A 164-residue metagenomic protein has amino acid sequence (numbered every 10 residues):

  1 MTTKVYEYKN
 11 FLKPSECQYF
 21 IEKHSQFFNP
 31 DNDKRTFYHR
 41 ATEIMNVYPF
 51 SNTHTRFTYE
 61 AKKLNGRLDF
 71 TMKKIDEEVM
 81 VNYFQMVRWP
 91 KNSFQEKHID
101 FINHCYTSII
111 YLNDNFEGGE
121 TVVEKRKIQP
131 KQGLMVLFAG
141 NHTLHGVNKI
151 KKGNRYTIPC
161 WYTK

Functional and structural regions predicted by a protein language model:
M1-E77: Non-heme Fe(II)/2-oxoglutarate
K62-K164: Catalytic core of non-heme Fe(II) oxygenases with the double-stranded beta-helix
